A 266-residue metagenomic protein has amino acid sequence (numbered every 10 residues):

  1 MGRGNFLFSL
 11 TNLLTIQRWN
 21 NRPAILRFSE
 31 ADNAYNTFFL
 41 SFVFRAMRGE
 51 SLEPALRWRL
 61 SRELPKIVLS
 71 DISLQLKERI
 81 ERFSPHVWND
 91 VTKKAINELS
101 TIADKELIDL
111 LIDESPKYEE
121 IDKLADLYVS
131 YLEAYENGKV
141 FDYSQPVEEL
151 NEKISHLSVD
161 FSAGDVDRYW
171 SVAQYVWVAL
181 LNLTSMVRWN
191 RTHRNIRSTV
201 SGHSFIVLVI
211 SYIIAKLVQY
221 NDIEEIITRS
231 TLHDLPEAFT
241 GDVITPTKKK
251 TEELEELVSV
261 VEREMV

Functional and structural regions predicted by a protein language model:
M1-V266: Alpha-helical, largely C-terminal catalytic domains that coordinate divalent metal ions via clustered Asp/Glu/His
